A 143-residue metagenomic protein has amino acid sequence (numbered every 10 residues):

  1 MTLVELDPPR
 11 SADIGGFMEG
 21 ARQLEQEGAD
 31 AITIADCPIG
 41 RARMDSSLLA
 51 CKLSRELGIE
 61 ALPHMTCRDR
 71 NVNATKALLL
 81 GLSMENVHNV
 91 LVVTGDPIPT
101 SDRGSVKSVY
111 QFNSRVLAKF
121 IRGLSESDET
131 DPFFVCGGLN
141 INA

Functional and structural regions predicted by a protein language model:
M1-I14, E19, L124-D128: N-terminal amphipathic alpha-helix/helix-capping segment at the start of soluble metabolic enzymes
T2-P8, D30-I34, A61-M65, V90-V92 (+1 more regions): Hydrophobic faces of well-ordered beta-strands that scaffold small-molecule active sites in alpha/beta enzyme cores
L6-R10, D36-G40, C67-D69, T94-I98 (+1 more regions): Active-site-proximal loop/turn and secondary-structure-junction residues that shape catalytic pockets, frequently
S11-L24, S46, V72-L79, A143: Short, acidic/polar
A21-G28, S47-G58, L79-V87, E126-E129: Acidic (Asp/Glu)-rich catalytic clusters
E25, A29-L49, I98-V109: Glycine-rich, proline-tolerant flexible connector loops at the mouths of alpha/beta enzymes
G40-H64, V109-G137: Alpha-helix-loop-beta-strand connector modules within alpha/beta enzyme cores
V72-K119: Flexible, glycine-rich active-site loops centered on histidine and acidic residues that chelate a metal or position
